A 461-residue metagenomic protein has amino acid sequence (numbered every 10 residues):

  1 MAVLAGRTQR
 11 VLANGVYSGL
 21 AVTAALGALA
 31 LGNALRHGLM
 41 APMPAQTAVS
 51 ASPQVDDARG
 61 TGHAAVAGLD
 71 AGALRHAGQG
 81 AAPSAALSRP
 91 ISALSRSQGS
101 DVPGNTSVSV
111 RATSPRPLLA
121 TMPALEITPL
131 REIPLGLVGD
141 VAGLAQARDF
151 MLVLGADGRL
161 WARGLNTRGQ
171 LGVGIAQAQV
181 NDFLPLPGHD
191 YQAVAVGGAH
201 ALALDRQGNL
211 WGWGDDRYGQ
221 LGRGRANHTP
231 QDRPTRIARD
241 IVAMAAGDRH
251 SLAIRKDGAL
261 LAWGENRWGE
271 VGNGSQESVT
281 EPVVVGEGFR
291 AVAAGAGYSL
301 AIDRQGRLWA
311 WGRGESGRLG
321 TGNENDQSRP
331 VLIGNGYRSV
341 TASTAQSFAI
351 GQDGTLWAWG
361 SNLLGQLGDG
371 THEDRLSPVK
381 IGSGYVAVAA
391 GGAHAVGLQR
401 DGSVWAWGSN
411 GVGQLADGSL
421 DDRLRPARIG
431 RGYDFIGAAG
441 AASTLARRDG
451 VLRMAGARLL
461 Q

Functional and structural regions predicted by a protein language model:
M1-T8: N-terminal secretory signal peptides that target proteins for export/translocation
T8-Q461: Eukaryote-biased RCC1-like beta-propeller repeat architecture
